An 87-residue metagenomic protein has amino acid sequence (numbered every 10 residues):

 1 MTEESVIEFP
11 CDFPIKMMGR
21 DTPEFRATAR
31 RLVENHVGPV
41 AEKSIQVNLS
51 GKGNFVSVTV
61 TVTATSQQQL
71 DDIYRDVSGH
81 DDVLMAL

Functional and structural regions predicted by a protein language model:
M1-L87: Long, contiguous binding/interaction regions
